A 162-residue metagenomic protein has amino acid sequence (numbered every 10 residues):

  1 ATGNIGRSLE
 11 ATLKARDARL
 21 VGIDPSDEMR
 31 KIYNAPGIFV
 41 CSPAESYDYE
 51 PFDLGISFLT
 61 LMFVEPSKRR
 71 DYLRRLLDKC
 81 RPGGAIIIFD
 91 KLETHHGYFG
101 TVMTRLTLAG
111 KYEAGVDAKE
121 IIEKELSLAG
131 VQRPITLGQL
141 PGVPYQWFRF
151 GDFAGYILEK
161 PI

Functional and structural regions predicted by a protein language model:
A1-Y47: Class I SAM-dependent methyltransferase SAM/SAH-binding core
F52-D53: Local beta-strand N-terminus motif with an aromatic residue
I56-S57: A conserved beta-strand element that flanks and buttresses the S-adenosyl-L-methionine
T60: Hydrophobic adenine-recognition pocket in adenosine-nucleotide-binding enzymes
V64-L76: A short, conserved alpha-helix within the catalytic core of class I
G83-K91: Conserved beta-strand signature within the Rossmann-like core of class I S-adenosyl-L-methionine
K91-P141: C-terminal alpha-helical "lid/dimerization" subdomain adjacent to the S-adenosyl-L-methionine
Q139-I162: Core SAM-dependent methyltransferase catalytic element
